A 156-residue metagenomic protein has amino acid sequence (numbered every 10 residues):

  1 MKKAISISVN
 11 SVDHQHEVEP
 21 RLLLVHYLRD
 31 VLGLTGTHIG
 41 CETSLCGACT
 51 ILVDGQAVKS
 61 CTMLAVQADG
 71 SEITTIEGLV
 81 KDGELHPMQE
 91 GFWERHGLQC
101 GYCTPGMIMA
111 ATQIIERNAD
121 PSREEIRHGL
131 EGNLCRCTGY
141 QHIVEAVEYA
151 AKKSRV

Functional and structural regions predicted by a protein language model:
M1-V156: Signature of N-terminal electron-transfer/Fe-S-associated modules in redox systems
